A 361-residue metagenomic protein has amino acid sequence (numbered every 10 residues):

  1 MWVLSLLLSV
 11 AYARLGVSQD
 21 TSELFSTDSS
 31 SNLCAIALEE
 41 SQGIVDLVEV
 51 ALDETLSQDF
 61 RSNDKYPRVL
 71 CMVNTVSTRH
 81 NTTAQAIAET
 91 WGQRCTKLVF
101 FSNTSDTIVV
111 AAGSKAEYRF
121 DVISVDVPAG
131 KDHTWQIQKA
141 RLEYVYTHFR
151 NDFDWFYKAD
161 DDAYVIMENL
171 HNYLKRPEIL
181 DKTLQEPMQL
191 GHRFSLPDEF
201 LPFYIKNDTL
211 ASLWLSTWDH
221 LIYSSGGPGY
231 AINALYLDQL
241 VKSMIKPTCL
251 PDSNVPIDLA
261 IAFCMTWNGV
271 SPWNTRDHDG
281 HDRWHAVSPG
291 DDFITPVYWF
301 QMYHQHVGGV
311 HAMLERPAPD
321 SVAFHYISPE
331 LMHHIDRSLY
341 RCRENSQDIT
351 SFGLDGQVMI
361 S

Functional and structural regions predicted by a protein language model:
W2-S361: Secretory-pathway lumenal glyco-enzymes, predominantly type II signal-anchor Golgi glycosyltransferases
